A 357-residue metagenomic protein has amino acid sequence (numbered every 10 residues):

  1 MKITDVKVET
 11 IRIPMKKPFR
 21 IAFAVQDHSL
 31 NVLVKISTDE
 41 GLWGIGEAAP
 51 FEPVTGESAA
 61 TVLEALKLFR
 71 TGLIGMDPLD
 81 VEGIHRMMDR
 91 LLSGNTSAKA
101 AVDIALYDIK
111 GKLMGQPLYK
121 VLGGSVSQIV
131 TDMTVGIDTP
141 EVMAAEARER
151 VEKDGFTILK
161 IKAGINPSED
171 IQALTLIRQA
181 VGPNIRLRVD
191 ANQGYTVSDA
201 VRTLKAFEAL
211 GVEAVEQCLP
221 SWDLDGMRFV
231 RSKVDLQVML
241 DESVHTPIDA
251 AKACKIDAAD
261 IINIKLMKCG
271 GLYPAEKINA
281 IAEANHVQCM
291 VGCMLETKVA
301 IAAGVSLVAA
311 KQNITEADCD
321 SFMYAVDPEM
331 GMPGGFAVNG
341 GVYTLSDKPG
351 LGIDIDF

Functional and structural regions predicted by a protein language model:
M1-W43, T61-L66, L79, H85: Non-catalytic terminal accessory/regulatory regions of metabolic enzymes
I3, V34, G41, V102 (+9 more regions): Conserved, mostly hydrophobic/aromatic
T4-M15, S29-N31, M294-F357: Flexible C-terminal active-site loop/helix
S37-L113: Metal- or metallocofactor-binding catalytic centers and their adjacent structured scaffolds across diverse enzyme
M114-G136, A173, R178-N184: N-terminal small/glycine-rich loop or linker at the start of catalytic domains across soluble metabolic enzymes
Q128-V142, A191-T196, M239: Active-site mouth loops of central-metabolism enzymes
V135-A145, E149, P167, I171: Active-site beta->alpha loop and helix N-cap motifs at the rims of alpha/beta catalytic domains
I161, N166-A300, E329: Catalytic core of soluble alpha/beta enzymes
